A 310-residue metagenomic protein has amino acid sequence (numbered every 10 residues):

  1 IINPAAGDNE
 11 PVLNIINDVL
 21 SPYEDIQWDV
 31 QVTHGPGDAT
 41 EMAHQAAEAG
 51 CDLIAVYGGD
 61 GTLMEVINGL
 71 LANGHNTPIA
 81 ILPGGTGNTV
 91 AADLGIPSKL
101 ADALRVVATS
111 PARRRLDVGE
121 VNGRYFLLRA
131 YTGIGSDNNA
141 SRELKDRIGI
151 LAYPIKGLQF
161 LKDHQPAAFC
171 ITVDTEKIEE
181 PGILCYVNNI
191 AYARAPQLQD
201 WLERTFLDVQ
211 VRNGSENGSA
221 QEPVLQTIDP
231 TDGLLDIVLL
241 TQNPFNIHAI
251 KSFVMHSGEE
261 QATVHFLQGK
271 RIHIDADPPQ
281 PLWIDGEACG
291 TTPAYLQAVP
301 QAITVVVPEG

Functional and structural regions predicted by a protein language model:
I1, E10, T33, A72-V187: Catalytic core of DAGKc-family lipid kinases
I1-I54, M64, A112: ATP/NTP phosphate-donor binding region
P4, Y57-G59, L82-G84: Glycine-rich beta-strand-to-loop/alpha-helix junction loops that act as flexible
V12-N14, I67-L70, A92-L94, L198-Q199: Short amphipathic alpha-helical segments
T62-G74: Short Gly/Thr/Asp-enriched flexible loops that form oxyanion-binding sites at enzyme active sites
R124-A130, S136-D137, I178-N188, A193-R194 (+4 more regions): Short hydrophobic-aromatic micro-motifs
Q165-Q226, P230-T231: Oxyanion-binding "anion nests"
V173, N217, V224-D232, D236-G310: ATP/nucleoside-binding phosphotransfer catalytic cores, i.e., glycine-rich phosphate-binding loops
